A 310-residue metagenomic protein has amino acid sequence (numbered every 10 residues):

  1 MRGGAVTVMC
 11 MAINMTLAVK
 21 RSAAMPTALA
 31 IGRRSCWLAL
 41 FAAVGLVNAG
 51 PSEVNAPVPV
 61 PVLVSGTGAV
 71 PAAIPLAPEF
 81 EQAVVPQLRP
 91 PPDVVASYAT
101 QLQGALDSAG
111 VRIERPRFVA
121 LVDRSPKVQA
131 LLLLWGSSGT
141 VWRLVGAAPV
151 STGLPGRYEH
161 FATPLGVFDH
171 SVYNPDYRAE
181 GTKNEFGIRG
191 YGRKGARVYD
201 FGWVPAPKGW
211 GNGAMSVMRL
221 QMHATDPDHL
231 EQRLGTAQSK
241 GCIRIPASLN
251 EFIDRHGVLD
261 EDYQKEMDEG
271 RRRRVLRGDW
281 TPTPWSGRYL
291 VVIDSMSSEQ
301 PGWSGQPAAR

Functional and structural regions predicted by a protein language model:
G3-G4, C10, G32, G45 (+1 more regions): Residue-identity detector for glycine
V8-M15, T27: Intrinsically disordered, low-complexity segments enriched in serine/proline and basic residues
V19-W37: Bacterial N-terminal signal peptides that target proteins for export
S35-G45: Bacterial N-terminal signal peptides
A43-P57, A69-A72: Bacterial Sec-dependent signal peptides at the C-terminal "C-region" and cleavage site
V60-Y158, V275-R277, T281-R310: Intrinsically disordered, low-complexity, Pro/Ser/Thr/Asn/Gly/Ala-rich spacer/linker segments adjacent to signal
T100, G104-L230, G305-A308: Gly/Pro-biased beta-strand-loop elements
F161, Y177-R310: Exported/periplasmic cell-wall-interacting domains
